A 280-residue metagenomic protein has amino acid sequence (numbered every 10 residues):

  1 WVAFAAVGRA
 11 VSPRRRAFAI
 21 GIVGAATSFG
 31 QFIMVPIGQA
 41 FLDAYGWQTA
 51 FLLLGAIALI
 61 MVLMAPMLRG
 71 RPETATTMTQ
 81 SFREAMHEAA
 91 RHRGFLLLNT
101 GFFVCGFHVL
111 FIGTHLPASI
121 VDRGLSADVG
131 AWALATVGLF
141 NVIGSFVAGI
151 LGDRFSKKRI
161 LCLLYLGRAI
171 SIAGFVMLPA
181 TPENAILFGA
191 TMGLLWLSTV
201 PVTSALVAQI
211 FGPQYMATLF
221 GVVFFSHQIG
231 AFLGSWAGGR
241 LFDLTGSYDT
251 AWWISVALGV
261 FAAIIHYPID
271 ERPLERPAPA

Functional and structural regions predicted by a protein language model:
W1-A25: Cytoplasmic helix-loop-helix junction between adjacent transmembrane helices in 12-TM secondary transporters
V7-R16, V207-M216, G246: Paired intracellular helix-loop junctions of major facilitator superfamily
V23-G70: Helix-loop-helix hairpin linking two adjacent transmembrane segments in secondary transporters
E73-L97: Juxtamembrane intracellular "pre-TM" segments in multi-pass secondary transporters
R93-A148: Extracytoplasmic gate region of multi-pass secondary transporters
V137-N141, R154-L206: C-terminal transmembrane helical hairpin of 12-TM major facilitator-type secondary transporters
S145-S156, D243: Helix-to-loop junctions at the C-terminal end of transmembrane segments in multipass secondary transporters
I210-T245: A late C-terminal transmembrane helix in Major Facilitator Superfamily
